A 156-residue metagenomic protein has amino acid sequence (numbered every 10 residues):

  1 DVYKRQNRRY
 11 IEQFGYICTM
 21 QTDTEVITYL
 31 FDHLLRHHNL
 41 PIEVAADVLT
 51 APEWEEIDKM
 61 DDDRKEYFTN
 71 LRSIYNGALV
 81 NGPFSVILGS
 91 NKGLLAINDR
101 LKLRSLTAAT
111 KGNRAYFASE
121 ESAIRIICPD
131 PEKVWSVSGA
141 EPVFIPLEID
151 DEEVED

Functional and structural regions predicted by a protein language model:
D1: Long, basic N-terminal domains or extensions that often function in RNA/ssDNA interaction or organelle/cellular
K4-D156: Conserved short alpha-helical segments that host acidic/polar catalytic motifs at enzyme active sites
